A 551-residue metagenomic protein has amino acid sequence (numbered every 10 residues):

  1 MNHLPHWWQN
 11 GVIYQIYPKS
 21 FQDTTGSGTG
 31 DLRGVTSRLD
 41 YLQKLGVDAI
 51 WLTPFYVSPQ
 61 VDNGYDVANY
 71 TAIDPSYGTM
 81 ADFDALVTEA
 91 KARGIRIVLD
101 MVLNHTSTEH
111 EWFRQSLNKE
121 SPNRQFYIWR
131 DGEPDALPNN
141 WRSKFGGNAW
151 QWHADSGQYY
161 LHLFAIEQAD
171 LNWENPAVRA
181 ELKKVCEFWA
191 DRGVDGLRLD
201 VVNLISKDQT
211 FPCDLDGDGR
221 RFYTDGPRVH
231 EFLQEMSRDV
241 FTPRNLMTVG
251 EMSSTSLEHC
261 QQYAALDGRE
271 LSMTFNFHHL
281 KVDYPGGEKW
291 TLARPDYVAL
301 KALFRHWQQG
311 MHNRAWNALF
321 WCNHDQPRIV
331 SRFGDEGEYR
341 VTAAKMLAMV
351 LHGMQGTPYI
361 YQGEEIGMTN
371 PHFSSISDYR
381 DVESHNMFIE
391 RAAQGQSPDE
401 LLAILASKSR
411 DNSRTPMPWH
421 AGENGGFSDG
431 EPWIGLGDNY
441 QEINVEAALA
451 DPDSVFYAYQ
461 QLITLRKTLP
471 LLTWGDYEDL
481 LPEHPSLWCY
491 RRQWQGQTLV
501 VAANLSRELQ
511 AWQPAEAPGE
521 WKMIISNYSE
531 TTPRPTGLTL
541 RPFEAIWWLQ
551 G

Functional and structural regions predicted by a protein language model:
M1-G551: Active-site and adjacent substrate-binding regions of carbohydrate-active enzymes
